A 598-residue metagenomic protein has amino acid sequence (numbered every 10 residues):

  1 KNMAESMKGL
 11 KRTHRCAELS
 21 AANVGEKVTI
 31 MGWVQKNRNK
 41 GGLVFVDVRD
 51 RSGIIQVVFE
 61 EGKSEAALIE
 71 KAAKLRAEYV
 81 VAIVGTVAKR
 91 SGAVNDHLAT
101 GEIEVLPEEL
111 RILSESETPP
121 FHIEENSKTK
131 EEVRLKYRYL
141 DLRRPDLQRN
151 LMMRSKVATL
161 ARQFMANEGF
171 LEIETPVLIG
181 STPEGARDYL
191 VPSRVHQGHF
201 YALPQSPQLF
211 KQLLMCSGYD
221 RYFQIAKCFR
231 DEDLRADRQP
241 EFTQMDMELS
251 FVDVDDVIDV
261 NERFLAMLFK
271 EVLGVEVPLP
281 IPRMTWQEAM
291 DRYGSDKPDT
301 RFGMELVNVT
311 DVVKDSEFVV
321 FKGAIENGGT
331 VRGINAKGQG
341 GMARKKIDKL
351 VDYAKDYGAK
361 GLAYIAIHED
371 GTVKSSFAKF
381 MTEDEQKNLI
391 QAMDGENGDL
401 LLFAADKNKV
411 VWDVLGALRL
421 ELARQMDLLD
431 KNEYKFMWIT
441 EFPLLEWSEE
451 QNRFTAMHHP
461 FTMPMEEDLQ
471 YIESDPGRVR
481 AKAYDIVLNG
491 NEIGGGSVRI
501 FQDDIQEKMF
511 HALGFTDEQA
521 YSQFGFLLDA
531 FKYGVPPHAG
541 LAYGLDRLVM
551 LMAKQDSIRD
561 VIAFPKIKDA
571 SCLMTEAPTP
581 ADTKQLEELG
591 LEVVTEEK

Functional and structural regions predicted by a protein language model:
K1-K598: Class II aminoacyl-tRNA synthetase catalytic cores and aaRS-like
